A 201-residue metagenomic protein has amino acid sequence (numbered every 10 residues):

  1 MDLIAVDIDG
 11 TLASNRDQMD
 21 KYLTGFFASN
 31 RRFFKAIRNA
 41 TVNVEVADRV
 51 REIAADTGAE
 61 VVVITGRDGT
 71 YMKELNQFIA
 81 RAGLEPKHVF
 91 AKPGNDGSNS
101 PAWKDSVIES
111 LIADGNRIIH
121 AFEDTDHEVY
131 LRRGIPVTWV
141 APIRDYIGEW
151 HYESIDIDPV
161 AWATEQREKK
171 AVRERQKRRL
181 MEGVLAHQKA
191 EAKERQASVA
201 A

Functional and structural regions predicted by a protein language model:
M1-I8, R16, E165, A171-A201: Non-catalytic pre-domain segments flanking phosphatase-related domains
M1-L3, T57-E60, G115-I119, I135: Short coil/turn segments at beta-strand junctions that form active-site/ligand-binding loops
D2-S98: Alpha-helical substrate-recognition element adjacent to the catalytic core
F34, Y146, H151-Q176: Intrinsically disordered, low-complexity terminal extensions that flank but exclude the folded catalytic cores
R51-A55, I112, L131: Surface-exposed amphipathic alpha-helices with a cationic face
E74-L75, S100-A102, E149-I155: Short secondary-structure transition/capping segments
N99-I112: Donor nucleotide-activated moiety binding/catalytic core segment of transferases that use nucleotide-activated donors
I108, N116-V160: Acidic, Mg2+-coordinating phosphoryl-transfer loop and its flanking beta/alpha structural elements, shared across
